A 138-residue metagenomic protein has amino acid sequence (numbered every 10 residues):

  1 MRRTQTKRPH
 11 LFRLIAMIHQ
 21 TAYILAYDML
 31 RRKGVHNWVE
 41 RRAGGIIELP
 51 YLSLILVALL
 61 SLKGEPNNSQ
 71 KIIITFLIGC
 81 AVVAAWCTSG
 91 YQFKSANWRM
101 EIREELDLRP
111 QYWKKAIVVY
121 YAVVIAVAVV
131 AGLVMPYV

Functional and structural regions predicted by a protein language model:
R2-I72: Membrane-associated alpha-helix detector
L30-G34, Y91-D107: Cytoplasmic membrane-interface regions of multi-pass membrane proteins
H36-E48, D107-A126: Loop-to-transmembrane boundary segments
S61-W98: Short alpha-helical packing/oligomerization segments
G79-V82, R99-I102, Y121-A126: Long protein-protein interaction modules used by eukaryotic assembly/scaffold proteins
V127-V138: Juxtamembrane boundary at the C-terminal end of a transmembrane helix
